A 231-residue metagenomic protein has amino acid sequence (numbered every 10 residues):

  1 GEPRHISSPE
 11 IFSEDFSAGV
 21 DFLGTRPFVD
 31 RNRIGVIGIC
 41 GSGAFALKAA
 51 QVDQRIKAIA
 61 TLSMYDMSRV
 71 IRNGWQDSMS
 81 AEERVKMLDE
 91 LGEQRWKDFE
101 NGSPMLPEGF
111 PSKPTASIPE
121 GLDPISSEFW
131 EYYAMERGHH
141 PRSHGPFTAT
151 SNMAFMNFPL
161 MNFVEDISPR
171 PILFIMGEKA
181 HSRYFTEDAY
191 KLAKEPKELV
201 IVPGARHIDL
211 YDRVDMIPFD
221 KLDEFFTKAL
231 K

Functional and structural regions predicted by a protein language model:
H5-P27: Alpha/beta-hydrolase active-site loop
P27-G41, P171: Alpha/beta-hydrolase fold nucleophile elbow
I37-I39, A60-S63, V202-P203: Alpha/beta-hydrolase-fold catalytic nucleophile elbow
F45-W130: Alpha/beta-hydrolase-fold enzymes
W75, P146-V164, H181: Active-site nucleophile elbow and catalytic-triad environment of alpha/beta-hydrolase enzymes
I167-S168, L173-M176: Short beta-strand/loop motif that positions the catalytic acidic residue of the alpha/beta-hydrolase fold
K179-K197: Conserved loop-alpha-helix segment in the C-terminal half of the alpha/beta-hydrolase fold that carries the catalytic
P203-K231: Catalytic active-site module of serine/aspartate enzymes centered on a nucleophile-bearing elbow/loop
